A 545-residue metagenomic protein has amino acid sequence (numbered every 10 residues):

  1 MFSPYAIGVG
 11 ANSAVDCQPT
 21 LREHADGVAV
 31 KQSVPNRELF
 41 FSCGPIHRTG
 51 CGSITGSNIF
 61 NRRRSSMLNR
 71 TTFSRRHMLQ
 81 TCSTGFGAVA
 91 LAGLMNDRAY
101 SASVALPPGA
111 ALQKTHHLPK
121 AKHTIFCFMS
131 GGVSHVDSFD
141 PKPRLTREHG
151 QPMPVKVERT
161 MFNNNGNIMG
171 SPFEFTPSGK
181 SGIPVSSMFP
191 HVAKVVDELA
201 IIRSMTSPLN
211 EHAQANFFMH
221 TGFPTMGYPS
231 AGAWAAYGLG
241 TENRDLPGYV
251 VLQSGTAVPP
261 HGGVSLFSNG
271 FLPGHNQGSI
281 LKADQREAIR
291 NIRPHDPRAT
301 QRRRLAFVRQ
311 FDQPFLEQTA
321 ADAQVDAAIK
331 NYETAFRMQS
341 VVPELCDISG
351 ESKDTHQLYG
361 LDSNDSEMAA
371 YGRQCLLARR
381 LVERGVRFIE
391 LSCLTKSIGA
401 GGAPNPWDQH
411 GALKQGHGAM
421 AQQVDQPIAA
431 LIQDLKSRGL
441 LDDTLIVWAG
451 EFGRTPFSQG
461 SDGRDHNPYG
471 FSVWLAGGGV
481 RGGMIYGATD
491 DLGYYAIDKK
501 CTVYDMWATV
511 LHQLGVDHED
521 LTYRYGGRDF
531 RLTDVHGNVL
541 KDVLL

Functional and structural regions predicted by a protein language model:
S3, A11, Q18-P19, A29-S33 (+3 more regions): Short, low-complexity intrinsically disordered segments enriched in A/P/G/S/L with frequent Arg, especially at protein
A11, V15, A25, V30 (+6 more regions): Intrinsic-disorder/low-complexity regions
D16, R22, V30-N36, P45 (+4 more regions): Intrinsically disordered, low-complexity regions enriched for glutamine and histidine
L21-E23, V28-K31, N36-R37, C43 (+3 more regions): Composition-driven detection of intrinsically disordered, low-complexity segments
V34, E38-S74: N-terminal secretory signal peptides
F60-L545: Ligand-binding pockets and gating/stacking loops
